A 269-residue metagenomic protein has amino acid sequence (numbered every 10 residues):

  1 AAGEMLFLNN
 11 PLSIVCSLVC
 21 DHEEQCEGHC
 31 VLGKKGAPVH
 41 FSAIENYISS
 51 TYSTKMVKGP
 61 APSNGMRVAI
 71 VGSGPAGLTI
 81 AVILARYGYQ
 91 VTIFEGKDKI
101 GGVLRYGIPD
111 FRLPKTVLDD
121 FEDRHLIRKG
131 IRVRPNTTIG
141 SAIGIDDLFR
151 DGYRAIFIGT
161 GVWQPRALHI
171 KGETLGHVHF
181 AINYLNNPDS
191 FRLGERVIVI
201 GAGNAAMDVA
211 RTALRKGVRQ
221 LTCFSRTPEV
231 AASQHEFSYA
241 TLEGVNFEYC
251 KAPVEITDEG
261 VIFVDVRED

Functional and structural regions predicted by a protein language model:
A1-P60, H125-I127, V133-P135, D146-N183: Glycine/serine-rich phosphate-binding loop and adjoining beta1-alpha1 elements at the start of nucleotide-handling
P11, G74-A76, K99, G203-A205: Residue-level detector of alpha-helix initiation sites
A61-V68, G194: A short, charged/proline- and glycine-enriched loop that marks the coil->beta-strand transition at the N-terminal
M66-T92, A206-L214: N-terminal Rossmann-like FAD-binding beta1-loop-alpha1 element of flavoenzymes
V68-I70, V91, V178, V197 (+1 more regions): Conserved hydrophobic helix-helix packing surfaces used for dimerization/oligomerization
Y89-R105, L221-V230: Glycine-rich FAD pyrophosphate-binding loop
T116-R166, H177-D189, L193, R215-D269: A Rossmann-like FAD-binding core segment of flavoenzymes
L193-L221: Predominantly flavin-linked oxidoreductase catalytic cores and closely associated redox partners
